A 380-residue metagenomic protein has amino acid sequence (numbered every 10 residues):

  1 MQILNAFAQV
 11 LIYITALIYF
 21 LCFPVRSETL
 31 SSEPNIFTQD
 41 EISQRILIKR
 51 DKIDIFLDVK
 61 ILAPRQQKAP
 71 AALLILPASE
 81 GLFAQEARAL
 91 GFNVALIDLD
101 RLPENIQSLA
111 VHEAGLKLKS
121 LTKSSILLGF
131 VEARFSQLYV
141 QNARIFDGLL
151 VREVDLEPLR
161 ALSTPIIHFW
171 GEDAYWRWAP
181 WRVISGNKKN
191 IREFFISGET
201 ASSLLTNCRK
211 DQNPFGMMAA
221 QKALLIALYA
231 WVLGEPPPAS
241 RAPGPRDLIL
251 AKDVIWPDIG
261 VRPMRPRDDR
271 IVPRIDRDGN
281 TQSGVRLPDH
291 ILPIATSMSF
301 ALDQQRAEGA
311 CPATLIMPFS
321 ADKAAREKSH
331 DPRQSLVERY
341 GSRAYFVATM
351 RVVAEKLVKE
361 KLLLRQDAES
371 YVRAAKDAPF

Functional and structural regions predicted by a protein language model:
Q2-I12: Bacterial N-terminal signal peptides that target proteins for export
L11-F20: Bacterial N-terminal signal peptides
F23, E28-F380: C-terminal His-loop and adjacent cap/lid subdomain of alpha/beta-hydrolase
